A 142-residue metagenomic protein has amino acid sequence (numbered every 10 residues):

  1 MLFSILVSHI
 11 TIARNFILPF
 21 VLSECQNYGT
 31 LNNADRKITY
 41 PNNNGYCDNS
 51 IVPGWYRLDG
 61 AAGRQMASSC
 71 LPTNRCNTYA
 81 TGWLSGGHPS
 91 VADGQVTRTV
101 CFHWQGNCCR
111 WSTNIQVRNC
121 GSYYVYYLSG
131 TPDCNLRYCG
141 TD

Functional and structural regions predicted by a protein language model:
M1-I17: Classical eukaryotic N-terminal signal peptides for Sec-dependent ER targeting/secretion, especially the positively
N15-P41: Boundary/junction segments of secreted and surface-exposed precursor proteins
N33-V125: Folded, disulfide-stabilized extracellular/luminal domains of secretory-pathway proteins
Y127-T141: Short, structured beta-strand segments at or near domain termini in extracellular proteins/domains
